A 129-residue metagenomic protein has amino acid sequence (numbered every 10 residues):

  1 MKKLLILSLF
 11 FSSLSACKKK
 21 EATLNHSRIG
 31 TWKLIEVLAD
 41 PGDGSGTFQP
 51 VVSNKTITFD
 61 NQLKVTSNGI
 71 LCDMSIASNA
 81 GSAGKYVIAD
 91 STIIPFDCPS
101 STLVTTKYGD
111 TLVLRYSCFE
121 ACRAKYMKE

Functional and structural regions predicted by a protein language model:
L4-L5, S12-E36: Bacterial Sec-dependent N-terminal signal peptides
I6-L7, K55: N-terminal leader/targeting signatures
N25-G44, A83-G84, I88, Y126: Tryptophan-anchored aromatic micro-motifs
K33-L63: Short, solvent-exposed loop/hinge segments that bridge or flank secondary-structure elements
N54, T58-C118: Contiguous, well-ordered beta-strand patches that form the walls/edges of small beta-barrel/beta-sandwich domains
A121-E129: Short, low-complexity, Pro/Ser/Thr/Gly-rich segments in the mature regions of secreted, periplasmic
